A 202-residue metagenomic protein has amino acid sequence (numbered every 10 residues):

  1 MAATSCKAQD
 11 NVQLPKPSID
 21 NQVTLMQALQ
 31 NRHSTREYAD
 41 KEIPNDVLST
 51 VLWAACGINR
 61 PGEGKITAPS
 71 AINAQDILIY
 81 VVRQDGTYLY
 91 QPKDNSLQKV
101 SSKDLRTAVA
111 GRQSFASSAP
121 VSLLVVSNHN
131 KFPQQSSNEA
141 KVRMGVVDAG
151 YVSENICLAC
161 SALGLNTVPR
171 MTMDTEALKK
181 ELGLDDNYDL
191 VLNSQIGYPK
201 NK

Functional and structural regions predicted by a protein language model:
M1-A3: Bacterial N-terminal signal peptides
C6-A119: N-terminal amphipathic, basic helical "cap/leader" segment at the start of enzyme domains
P17, V126-N128, P199: Generic beta-structure capping elements
N21, Y88, N130-F132, N201: Short, acidic Gly/Pro/Ser/Thr-rich loop/turn segments
R32, V51, I79, V121-F132 (+1 more regions): Small-aliphatic-rich amphipathic alpha-helix that forms the alpha element of a beta-alpha
A71, T167-R170, D186: Short, surface-exposed helix-loop/turn micro-motifs enriched in polar/charged residues
R83-D85, N128-H129, I196: Short, flexible beta-strand-to-coil junctions
G183-K202: A glycine-rich helix N-cap at a beta->alpha junction
